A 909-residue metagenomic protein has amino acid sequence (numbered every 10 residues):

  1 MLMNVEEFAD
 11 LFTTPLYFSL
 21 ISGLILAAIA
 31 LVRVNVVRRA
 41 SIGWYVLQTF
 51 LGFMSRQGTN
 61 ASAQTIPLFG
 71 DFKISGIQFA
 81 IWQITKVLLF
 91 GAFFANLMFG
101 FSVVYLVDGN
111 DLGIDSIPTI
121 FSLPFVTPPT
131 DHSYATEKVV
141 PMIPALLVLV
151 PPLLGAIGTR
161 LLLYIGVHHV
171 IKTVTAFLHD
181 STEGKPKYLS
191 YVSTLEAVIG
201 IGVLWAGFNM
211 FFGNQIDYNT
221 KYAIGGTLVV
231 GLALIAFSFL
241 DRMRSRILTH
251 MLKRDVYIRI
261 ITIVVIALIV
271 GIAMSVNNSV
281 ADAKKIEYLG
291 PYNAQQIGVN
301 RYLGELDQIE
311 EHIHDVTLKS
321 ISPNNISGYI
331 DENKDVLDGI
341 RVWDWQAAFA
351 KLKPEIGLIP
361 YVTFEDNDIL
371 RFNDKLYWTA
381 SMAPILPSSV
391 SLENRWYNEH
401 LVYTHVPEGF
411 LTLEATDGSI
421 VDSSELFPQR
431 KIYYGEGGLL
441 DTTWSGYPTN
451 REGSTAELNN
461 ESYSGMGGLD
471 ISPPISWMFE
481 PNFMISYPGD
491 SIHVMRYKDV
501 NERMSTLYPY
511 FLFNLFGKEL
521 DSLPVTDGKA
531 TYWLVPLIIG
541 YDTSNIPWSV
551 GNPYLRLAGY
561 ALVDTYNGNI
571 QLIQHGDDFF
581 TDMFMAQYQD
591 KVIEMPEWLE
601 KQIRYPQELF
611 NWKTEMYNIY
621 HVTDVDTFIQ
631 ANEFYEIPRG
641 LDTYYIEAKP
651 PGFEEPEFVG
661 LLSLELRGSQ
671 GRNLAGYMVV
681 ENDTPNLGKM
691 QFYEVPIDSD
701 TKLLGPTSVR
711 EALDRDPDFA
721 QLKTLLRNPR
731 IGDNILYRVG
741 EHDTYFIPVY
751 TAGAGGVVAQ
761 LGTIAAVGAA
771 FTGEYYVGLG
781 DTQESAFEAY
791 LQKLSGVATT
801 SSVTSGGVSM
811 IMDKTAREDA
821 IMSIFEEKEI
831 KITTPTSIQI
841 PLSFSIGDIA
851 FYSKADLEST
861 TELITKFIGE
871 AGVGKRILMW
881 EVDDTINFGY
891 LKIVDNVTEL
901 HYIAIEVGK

Functional and structural regions predicted by a protein language model:
L2-S805, I824, E862-T865, G869 (+1 more regions): Soluble extracytoplasmic regions of secretory-pathway and membrane proteins
S491-V494, R667, M810-A816, F851 (+1 more regions): Short, surface-exposed ligand-recognition loops at beta-strand->loop->(often short) alpha-helix junctions that present
Y510-E519, E827-Q839, K875-R876: Short, well-structured beta-strand/strand-turn elements
G806-T815, S843-I846: DNA strand-break repair and replication-stress modules
K814-K831, T861-L863, I868: Amphipathic alpha-helical segments
I821, I838-I840, I893: A compositionally biased, intrinsically disordered/low-complexity signal enriched for hydrophobic/aromatic residues
T833-D883, N887: BRCT (BRCA1 C-terminal) domain core and associated BRCT-interaction motifs
